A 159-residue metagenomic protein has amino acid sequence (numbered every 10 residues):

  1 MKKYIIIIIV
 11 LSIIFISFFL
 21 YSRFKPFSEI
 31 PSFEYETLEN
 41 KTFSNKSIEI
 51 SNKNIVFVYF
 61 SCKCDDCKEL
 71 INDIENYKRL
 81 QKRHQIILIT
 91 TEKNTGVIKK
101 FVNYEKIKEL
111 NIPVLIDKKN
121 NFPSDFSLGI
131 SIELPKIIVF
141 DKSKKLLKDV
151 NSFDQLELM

Functional and structural regions predicted by a protein language model:
K3-L20: Hydrophobic membrane-insertion alpha-helices, especially the h-region of bacterial N-terminal signal peptides
I16-S47: N-terminal "domain-start" segment that seeds a small globular fold
N45-I50, D125-G129: Short amphipathic alpha-helix with an adjacent loop that forms part of the alpha/beta core around
K46-K68, I74: Short active-site neighborhood of thiol/selenol oxidoreductases, capturing the structured segment around
K68-I107, N121-D125: Structural microenvironment flanking redox-active thiols in thiol-disulfide oxidoreductases
Q81, E133-M159: Thiol-/selenol-based redox modules, centered on thioredoxin-like and closely related oxidoreductase domains
Y104-P135: Short, internal strand/loop/helix patches that form the active-site neighborhood or redox-interaction surface
